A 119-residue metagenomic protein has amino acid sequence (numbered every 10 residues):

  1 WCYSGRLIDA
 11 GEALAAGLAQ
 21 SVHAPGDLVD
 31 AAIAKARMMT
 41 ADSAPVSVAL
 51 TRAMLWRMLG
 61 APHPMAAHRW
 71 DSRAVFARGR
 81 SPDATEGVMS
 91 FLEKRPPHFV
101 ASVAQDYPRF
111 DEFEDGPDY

Functional and structural regions predicted by a protein language model:
W1-R6: Short helix- or helix-capping micro-motifs that position conserved polar/aromatic residues at function-defining sites
A10, A19-A66, P82, H98-Y119: C-terminal long alpha-helix characteristic of the crotonase
A13, T51, F91: Terminal peptide-recognition signature
L14, A67-W70: Alpha-helix N-cap/N′ positions at the starts of helices
A16-G17, K94: Structural motif
G79: Active-site loop of classical SDR/Rossmann-like NAD(P)-dependent oxidoreductases, centered on the catalytic Tyr-X3-Lys
E86-V100: K/E-rich alpha-helical interaction surfaces of small helical-bundle regulatory domains
